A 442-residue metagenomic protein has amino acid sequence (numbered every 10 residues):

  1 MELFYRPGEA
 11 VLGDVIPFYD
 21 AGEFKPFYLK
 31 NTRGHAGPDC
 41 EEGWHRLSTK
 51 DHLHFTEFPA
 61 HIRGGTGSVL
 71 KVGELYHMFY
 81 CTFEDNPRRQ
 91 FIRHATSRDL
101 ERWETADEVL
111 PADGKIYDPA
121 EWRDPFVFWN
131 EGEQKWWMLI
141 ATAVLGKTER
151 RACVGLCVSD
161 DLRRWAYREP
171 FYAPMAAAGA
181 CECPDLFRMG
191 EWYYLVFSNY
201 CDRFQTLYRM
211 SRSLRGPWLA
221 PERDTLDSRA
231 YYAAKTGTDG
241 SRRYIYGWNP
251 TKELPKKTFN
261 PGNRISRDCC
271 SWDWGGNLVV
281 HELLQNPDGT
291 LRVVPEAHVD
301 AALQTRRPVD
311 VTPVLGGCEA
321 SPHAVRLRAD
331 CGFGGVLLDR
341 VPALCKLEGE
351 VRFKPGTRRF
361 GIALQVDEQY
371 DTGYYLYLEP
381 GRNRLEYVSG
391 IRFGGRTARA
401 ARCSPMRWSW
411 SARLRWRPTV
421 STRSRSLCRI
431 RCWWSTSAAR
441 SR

Functional and structural regions predicted by a protein language model:
M1-D124, F128-G179, R188-S228, S241-R242 (+5 more regions): Beta-rich carbohydrate-recognition and catalytic domains
E23, P322-A324, L344-E348, S421-R423: Intrinsic-disorder/low-complexity, polar/charged segments enriched in Ser/Thr/Lys/Arg/Asp/Glu/Gln
G132, S321, V341-C345, K354-G356 (+2 more regions): Solvent-exposed loop and beta-edge segments used for protein-protein assembly and interaction
L186, L347-V351, A412-S437: Short tryptophan-centered beta-strand motifs in secreted/extracellular beta-sheet-rich domains of glycan-recognition
E222-R223, F333-R340, W410-W416: Beta-strand-rich interaction surfaces with strong enrichment in secreted/lumenal proteins
V325-R396: Secretory/extracellular carbohydrate-interaction modules and structurally similar beta-sandwich "look-alikes"
G395-R423: Short, aromatic/His-centered strand-loop micro-motif at the edge of beta-sheets
